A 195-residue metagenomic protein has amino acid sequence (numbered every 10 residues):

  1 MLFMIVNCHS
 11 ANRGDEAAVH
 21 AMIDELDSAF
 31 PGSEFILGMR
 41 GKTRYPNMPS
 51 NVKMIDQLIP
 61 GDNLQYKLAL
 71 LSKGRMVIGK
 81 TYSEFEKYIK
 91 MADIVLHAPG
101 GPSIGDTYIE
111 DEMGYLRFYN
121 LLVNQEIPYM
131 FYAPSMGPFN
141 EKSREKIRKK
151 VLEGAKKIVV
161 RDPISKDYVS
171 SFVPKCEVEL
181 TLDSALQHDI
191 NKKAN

Functional and structural regions predicted by a protein language model:
M1-F139, K150, A185-L186: Aromatic- and Gly/Pro-rich donor/ligand-binding loops that form nucleotide- or phosphate-bearing donor binding pockets
E141-N195: A nucleotide-sugar donor-handling region in carbohydrate enzymes
